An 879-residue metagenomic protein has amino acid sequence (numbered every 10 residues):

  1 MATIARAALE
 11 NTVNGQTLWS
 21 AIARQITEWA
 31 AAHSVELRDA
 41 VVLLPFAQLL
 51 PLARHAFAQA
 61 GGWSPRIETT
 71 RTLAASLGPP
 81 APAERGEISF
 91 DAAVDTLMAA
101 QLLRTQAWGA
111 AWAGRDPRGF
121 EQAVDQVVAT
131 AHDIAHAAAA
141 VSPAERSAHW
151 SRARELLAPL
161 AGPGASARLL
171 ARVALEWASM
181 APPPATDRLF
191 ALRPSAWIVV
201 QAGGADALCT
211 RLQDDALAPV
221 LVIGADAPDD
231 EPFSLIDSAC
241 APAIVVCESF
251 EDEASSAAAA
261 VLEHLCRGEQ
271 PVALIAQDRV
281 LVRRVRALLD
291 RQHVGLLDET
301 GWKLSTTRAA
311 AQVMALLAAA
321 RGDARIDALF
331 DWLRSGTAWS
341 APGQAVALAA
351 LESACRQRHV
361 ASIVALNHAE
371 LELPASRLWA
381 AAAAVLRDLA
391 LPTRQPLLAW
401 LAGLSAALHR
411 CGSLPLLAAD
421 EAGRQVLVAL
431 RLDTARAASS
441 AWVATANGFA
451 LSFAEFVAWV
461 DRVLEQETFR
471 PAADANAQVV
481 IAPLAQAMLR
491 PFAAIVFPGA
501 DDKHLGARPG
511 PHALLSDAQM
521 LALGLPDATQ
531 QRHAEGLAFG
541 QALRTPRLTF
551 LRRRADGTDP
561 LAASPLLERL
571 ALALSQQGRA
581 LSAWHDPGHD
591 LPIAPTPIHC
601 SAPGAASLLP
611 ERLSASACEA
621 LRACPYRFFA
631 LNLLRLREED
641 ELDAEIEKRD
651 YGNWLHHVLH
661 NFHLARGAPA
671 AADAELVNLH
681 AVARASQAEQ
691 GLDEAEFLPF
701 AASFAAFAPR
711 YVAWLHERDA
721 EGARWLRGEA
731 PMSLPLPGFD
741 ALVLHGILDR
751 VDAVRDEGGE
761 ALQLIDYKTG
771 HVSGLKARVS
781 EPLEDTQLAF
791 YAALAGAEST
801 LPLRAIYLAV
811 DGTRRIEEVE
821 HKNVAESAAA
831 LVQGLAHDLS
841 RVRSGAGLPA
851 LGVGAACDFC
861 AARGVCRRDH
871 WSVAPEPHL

Functional and structural regions predicted by a protein language model:
M1-P669, H680, R684-E694, A702 (+3 more regions): Polyanion-engaging groove/track-forming segments
G412, L416, P597-L879: RecB-family 4Fe-4S metal-dependent nuclease core
